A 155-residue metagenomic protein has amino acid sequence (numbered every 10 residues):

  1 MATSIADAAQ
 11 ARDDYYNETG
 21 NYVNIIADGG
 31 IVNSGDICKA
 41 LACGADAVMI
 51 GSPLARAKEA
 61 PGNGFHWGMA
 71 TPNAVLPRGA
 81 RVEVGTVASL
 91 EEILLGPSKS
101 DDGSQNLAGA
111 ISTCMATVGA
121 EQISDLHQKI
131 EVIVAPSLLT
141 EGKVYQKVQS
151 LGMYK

Functional and structural regions predicted by a protein language model:
M1-A27, V32-K155: Alpha/beta catalytic cores of nucleotide-metabolism and tRNA/nucleoside-modifying enzymes
